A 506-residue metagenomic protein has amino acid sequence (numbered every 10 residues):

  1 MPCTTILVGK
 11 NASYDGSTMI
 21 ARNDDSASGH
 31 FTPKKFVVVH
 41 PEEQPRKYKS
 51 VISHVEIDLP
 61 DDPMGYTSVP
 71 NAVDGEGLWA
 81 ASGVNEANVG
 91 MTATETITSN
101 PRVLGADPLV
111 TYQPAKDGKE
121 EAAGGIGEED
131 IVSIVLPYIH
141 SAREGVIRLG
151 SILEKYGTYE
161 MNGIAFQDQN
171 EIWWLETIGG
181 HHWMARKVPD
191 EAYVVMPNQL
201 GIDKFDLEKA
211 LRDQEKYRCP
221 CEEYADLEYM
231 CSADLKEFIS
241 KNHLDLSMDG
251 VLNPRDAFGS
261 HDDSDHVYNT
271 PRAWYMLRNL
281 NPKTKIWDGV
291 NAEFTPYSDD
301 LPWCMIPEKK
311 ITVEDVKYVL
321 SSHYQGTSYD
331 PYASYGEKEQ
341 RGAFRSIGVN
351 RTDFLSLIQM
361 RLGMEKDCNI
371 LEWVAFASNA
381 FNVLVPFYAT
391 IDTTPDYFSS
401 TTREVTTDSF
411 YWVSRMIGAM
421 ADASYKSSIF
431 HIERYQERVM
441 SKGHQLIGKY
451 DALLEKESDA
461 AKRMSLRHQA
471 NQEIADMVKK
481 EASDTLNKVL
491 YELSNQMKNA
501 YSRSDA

Functional and structural regions predicted by a protein language model:
P2-E128, R148-N291: A contiguous strand-loop segment
A21-K34, T96, L175-T177, V319-Y332 (+3 more regions): Soluble extracytoplasmic regions of secretory-pathway and membrane proteins
D61-Y66, V146-I147, S334-G342: Short Pro/Gly-enriched beta-strand edge/turn motifs at strand-loop
V132-Y138: Short, well-ordered beta-strand elements within core beta-sheets of diverse protein domains
Y138-E144: Short, charged, surface-exposed loops that flank catalytic or proteolytic processing sites
L227-G363: Glycine-rich, aromatic-lined ligand/substrate-binding cores of catalytic and carbohydrate-binding domains
Y324-K456: Substrate-recognition/cap regions that form aromatic- and gly/pro-loop-enriched pockets for small-molecule ligands
R438-A506: Histidine-centered catalytic/metal-binding microenvironments
